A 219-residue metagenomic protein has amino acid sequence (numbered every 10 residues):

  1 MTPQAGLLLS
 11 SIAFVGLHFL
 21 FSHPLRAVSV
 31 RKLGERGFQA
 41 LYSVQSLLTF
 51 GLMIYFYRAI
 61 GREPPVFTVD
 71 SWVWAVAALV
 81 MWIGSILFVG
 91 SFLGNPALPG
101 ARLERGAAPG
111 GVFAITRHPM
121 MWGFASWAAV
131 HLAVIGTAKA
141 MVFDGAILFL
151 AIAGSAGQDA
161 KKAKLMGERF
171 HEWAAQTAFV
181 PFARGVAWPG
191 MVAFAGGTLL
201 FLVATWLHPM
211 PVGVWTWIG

Functional and structural regions predicted by a protein language model:
P3-L17, R117-G219: Hydrophobic transmembrane alpha-helices
L17-H23, I86-G100, A156-E168: Membrane-water interface of transmembrane alpha-helices
F19-G37: Membrane-interface helix-loop junction between the first two transmembrane segments
R26-S29, A59-S71, P99-R102, M210-I218: Membrane-interface helix termini and inter-helical loops of multi-pass transporters
A40-I60: A generic, lipid-embedded transmembrane alpha helix
F50-Y57, F88-S91, H131, F201-T205: Structural signal for membrane-spanning alpha-helices in multi-pass inner-membrane proteins, emphasizing helix cores
T68-L79, G110-F113: Short aromatic-rich membrane-water interface segments that cap or initiate transmembrane helices in multi-pass membrane
I83-A133: Hydrophobic, well-structured mid-protein blocks that either form specific transmembrane helices
